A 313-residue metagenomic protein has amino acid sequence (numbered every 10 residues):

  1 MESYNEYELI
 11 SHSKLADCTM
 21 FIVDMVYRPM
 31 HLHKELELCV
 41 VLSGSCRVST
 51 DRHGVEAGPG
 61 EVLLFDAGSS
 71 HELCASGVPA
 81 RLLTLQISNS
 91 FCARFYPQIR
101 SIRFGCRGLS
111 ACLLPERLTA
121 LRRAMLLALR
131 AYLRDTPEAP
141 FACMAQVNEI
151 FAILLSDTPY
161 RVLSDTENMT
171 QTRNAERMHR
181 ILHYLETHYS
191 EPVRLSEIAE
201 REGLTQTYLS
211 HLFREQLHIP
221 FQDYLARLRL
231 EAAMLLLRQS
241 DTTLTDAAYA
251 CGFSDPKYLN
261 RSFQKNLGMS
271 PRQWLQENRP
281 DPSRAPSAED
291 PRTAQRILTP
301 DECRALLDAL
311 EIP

Functional and structural regions predicted by a protein language model:
M1-G58, G77, Y258, A285-P313: Generic protein-terminus/edge-of-domain signal
M1-T19, A67-R134, N148-S164: A hydrophobic/aromatic-rich effector-binding and dimerization subdomain of bacterial HTH-type transcriptional regulators
L42, R122-T136, L182, E186-Y189 (+1 more regions): Regular secondary-structure segments
A57-S70: Conserved metal-binding segment of the jelly-roll/cupin
R107-R117, Y132-C143, A152-H183, T187 (+4 more regions): Short, Lys/Arg-enriched, Trp-marked, Pro/Gly-tolerant hinge/linker segments that flank
R180, R227-A232, E277, D281: Alpha-helical structural segments
E186, E191-L228, T242, A248-E277: Basic/polar phosphate-binding segments, predominantly the helix-turn-helix DNA-binding elements of transcriptional
